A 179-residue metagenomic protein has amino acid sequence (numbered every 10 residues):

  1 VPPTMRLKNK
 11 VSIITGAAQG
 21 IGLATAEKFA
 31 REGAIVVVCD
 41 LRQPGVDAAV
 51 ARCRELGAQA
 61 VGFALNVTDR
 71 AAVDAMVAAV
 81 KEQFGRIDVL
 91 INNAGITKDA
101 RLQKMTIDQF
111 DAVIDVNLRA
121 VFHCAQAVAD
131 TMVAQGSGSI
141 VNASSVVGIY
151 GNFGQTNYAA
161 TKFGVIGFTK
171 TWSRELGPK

Functional and structural regions predicted by a protein language model:
L7-V36: Canonical Rossmann dinucleotide-binding motif of NAD(H)/NADP(H)-dependent dehydrogenases/reductases, specifically
E32-A48: Conserved glycine-rich Rossmann-like NAD(P)H-binding loop of the short-chain dehydrogenase/reductase
Q43-P44, A64-A75, I107: The beta1-alpha1 cofactor-binding region of Rossmann-like NAD(H)/NADP(H)-dependent oxidoreductases
R101-L102, Q109-I114: Substrate-binding pocket helix/loop in short-chain dehydrogenase/reductase
A125, T161, T169: Active-site helix of classical SDR
D130, R174-P178: Alpha-helical segment proximal to the catalytic Tyr-Lys
S145: Residue(s) in the substrate-gating loop at a strand-loop-helix junction that position the organic substrate next
